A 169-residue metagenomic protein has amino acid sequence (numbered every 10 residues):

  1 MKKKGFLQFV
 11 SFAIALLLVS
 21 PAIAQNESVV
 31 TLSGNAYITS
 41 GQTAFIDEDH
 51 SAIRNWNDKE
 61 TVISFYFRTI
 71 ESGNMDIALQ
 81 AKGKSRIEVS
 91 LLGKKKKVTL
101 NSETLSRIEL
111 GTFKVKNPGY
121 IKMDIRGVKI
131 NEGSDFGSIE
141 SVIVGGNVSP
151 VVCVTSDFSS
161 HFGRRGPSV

Functional and structural regions predicted by a protein language model:
M1-S11: Bacterial N-terminal signal peptides that target proteins for export
V10-S20: Bacterial N-terminal signal peptides
Q25-V169: Extracytoplasmic
